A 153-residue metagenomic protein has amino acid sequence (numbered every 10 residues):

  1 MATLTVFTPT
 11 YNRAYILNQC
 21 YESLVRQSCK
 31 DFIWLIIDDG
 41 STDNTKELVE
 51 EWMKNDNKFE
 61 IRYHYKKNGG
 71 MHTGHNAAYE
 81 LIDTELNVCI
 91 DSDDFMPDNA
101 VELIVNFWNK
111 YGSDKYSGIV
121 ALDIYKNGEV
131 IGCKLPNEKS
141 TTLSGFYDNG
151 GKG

Functional and structural regions predicted by a protein language model:
A2-T5, I33: Cell-envelope/extracellular polymer assembly enzymes that use nucleotide-activated donors
R13-R26: Short, well-formed alpha-helical segments that are part of the catalytic scaffolds of diverse glycosyltransferases
S23, D38-E47, D91: A conserved acidic beta->alpha catalytic loop
F32-G40, R62-K67: Short beta-strand/loop segment that forms part of the nucleotide-sugar
D43-W52, N99: Acidic helix N-cap motif at the loop->helix transition within catalytic regions of sugar-transfer enzymes
Y65-I82: Glycine-rich, basic loop-to-helix element that forms the pyrophosphate-binding segment of sugar-nucleotide handling
N87: Short aromatic/hydrophobic "clamp" motif used to bind/position activated sugar donors
N99-C133: Conserved donor NDP-sugar-binding/catalytic core segment of glycosyltransferases
